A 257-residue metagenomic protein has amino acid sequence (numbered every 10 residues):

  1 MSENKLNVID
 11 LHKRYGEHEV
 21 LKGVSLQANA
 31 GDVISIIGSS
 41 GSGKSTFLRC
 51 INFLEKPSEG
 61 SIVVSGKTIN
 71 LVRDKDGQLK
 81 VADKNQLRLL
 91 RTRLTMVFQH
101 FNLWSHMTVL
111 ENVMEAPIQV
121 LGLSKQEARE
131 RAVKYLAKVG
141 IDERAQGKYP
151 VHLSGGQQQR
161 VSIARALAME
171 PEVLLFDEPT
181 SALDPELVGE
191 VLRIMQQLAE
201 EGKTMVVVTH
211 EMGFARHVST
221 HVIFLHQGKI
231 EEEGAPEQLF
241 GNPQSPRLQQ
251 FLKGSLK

Functional and structural regions predicted by a protein language model:
K67-V72, D76-V81, K125-R144: Conserved ABC ATPase "signature" region
Y149-L153, Q157: Conserved ABC ATPase signature
E170: Conserved catalytic motifs of ABC-family nucleotide-binding domains
L174-D177: Catalytic Walker B motif of ABC-type/P-loop ATPase nucleotide-binding domains
E233-G234: ABC ATPase "signature
